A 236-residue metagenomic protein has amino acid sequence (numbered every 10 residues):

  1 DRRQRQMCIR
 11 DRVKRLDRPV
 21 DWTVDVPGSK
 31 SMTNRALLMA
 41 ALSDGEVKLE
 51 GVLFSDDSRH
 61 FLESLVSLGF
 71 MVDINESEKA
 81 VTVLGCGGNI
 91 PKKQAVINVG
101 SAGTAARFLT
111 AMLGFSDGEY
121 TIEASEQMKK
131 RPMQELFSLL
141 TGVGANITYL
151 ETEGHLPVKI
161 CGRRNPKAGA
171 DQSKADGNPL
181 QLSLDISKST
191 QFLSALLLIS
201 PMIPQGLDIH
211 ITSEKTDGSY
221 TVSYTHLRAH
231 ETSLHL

Functional and structural regions predicted by a protein language model:
Q6, R10-R228, S233: Structural preference for solvent-exposed beta-strand-turn elements and adjacent flexible terminal/loop segments within
L236: Cytosolic catalytic cores of cyclic-nucleotide second-messenger enzymes
